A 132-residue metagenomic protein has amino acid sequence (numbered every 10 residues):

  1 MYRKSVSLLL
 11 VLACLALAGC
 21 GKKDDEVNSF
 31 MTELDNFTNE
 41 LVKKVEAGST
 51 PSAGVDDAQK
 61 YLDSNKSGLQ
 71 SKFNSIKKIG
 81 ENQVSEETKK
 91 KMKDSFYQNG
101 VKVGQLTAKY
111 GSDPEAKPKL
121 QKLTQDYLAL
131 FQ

Functional and structural regions predicted by a protein language model:
M1-C20: Sec-dependent bacterial lipoprotein signal peptides
L10-V11, E40, F96, T124-D126: Enrichment for repetitive, rod-forming helical segments
L17-G19, E46, S52, Q98 (+2 more regions): Intrinsically disordered, low-complexity segments enriched in small/polar residues
C20-D63, A129-Q132: Immediate post-signal-peptide N-terminus of mature secreted/exported proteins
T50, D113-L120: Short, solvent-exposed helix-helix connector turns and helix-capping sites enriched in acidic/polar residues
Y61-E115, Y127: Long, amphipathic, charge-rich alpha-helical segments that form helical bundles/coiled-coils
P118-Q132: Short, low-complexity, Pro/Ser/Thr/Gly-rich segments in the mature regions of secreted, periplasmic
